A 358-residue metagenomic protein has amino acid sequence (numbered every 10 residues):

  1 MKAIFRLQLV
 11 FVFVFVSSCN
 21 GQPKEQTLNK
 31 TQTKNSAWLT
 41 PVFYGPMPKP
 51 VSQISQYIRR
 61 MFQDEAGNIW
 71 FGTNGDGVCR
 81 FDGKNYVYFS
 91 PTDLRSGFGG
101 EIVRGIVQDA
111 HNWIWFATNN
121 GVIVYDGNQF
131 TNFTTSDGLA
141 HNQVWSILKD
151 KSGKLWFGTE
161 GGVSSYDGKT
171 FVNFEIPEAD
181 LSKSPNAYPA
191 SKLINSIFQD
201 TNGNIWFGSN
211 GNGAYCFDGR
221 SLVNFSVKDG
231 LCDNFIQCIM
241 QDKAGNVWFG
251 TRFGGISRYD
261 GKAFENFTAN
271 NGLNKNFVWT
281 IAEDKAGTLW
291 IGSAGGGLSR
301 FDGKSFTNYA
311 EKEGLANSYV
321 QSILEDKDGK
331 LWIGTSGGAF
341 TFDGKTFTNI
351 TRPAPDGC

Functional and structural regions predicted by a protein language model:
M1-C358: Carboxylate-rich, polar loop motifs that coordinate divalent cations or form catalytic acidic clusters
